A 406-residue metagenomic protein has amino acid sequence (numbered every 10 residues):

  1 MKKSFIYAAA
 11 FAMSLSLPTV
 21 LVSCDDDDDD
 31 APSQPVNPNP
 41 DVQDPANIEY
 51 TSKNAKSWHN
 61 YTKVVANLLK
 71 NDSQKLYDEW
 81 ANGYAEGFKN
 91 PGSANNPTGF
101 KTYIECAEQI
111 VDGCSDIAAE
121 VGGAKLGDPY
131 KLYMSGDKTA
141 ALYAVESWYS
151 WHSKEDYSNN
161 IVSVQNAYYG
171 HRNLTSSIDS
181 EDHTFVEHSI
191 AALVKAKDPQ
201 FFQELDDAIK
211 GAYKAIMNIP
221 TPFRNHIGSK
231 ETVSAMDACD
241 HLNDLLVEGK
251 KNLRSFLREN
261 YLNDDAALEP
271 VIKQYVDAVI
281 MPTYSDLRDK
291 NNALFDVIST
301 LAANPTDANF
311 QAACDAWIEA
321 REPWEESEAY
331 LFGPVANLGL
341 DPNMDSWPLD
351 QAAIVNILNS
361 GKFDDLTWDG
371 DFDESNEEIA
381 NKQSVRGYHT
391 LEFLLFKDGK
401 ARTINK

Functional and structural regions predicted by a protein language model:
M1-F5, S14-V42, N260: Bacterial Sec-dependent N-terminal signal peptides
D29-K406: Mature extracytoplasmic or organellar-lumen-exposed domains after removal of signal/transit peptides
